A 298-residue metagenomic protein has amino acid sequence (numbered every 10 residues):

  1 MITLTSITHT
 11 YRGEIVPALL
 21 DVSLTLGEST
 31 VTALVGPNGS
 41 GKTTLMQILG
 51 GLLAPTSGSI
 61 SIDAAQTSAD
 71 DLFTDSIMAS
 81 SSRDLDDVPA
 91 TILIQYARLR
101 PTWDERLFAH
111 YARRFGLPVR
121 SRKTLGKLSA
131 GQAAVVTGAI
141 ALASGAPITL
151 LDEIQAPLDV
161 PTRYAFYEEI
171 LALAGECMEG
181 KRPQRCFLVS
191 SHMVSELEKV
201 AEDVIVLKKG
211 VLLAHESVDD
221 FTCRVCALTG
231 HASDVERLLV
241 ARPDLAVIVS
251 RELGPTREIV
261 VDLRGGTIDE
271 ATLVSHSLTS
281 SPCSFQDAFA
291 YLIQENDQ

Functional and structural regions predicted by a protein language model:
M1-S23, G27-A33: A short, flexible loop at the N-terminus of ABC-type nucleotide-binding domains that lies
V35-P37: The feature captures the beta-strand-to-loop junction immediately N-terminal to the Walker
G50: Helix-to-loop junction immediately C-terminal to a conserved catalytic motif
G58-L72: Conserved ABC transporter NBD signature motif
M78-V136: ABC-family P-loop ATPase nucleotide-binding domains
E153-I154, I170: Walker B catalytic motif
Y167-L188, H192-V261: ABC transporter nucleotide-binding domain
L253-Q298: C-terminal coupling/interaction segments
